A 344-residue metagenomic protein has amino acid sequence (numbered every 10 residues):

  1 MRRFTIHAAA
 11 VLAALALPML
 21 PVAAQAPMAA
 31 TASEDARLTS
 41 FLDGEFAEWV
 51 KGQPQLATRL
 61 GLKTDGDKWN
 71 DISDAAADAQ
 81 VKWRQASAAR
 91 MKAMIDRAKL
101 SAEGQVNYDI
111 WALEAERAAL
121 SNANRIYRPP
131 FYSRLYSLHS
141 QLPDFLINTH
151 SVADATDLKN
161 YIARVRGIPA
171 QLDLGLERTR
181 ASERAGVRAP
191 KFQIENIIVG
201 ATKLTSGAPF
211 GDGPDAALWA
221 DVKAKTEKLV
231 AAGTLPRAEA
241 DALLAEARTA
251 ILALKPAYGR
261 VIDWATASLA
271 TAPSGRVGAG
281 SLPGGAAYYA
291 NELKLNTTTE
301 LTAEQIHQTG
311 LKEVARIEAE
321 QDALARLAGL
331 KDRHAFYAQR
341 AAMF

Functional and structural regions predicted by a protein language model:
M1-F4: Positively charged n-region of N-terminal signal peptides that target proteins for export
A8-M19: Bacterial N-terminal signal peptides
L20-A24: Sec/Tat signal peptide C-region and signal peptidase I cleavage site
Q25-F344: N-terminal maturation segment of proteins
